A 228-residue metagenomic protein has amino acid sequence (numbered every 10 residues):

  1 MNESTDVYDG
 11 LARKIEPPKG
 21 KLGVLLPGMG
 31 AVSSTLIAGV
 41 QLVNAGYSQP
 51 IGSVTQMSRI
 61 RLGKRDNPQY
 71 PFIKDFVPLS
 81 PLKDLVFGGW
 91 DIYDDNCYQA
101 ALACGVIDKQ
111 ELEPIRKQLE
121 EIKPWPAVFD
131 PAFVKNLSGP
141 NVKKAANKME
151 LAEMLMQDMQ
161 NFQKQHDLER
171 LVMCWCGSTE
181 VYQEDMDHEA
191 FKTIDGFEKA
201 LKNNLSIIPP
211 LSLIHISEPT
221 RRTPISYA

Functional and structural regions predicted by a protein language model:
N2-L213: Metallocofactor- and cofactor-centric catalytic cores in central/energy metabolism, strongly enriched
I214-A228: Residue-level detector of conserved catalytic or cofactor/ligand-binding positions in enzyme active sites
